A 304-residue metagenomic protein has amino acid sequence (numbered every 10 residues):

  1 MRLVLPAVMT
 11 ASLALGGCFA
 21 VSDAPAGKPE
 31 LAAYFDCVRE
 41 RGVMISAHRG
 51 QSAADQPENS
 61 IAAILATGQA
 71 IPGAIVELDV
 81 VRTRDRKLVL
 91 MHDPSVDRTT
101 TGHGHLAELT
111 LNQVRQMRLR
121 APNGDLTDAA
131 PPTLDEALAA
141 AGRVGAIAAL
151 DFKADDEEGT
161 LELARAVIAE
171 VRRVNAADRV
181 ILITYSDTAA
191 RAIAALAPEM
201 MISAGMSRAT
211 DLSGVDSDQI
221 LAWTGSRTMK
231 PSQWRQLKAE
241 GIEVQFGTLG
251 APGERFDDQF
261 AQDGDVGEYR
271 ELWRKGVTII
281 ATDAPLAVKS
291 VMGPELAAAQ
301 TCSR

Functional and structural regions predicted by a protein language model:
M1-V4: Positively charged n-region of N-terminal signal peptides that target proteins for export
P6-G16: Bacterial N-terminal signal peptides
C18-R304: Phosphate-group recognition and catalysis centered on beta-loop-alpha active-site segments
